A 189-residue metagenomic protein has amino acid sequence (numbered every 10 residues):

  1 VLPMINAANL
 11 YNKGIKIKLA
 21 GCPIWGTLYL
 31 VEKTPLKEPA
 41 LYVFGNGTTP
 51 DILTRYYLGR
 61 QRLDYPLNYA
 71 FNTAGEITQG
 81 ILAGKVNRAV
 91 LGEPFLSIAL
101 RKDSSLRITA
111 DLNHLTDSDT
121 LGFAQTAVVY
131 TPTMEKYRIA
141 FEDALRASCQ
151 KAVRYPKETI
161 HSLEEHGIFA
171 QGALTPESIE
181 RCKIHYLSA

Functional and structural regions predicted by a protein language model:
V1-F71, G80, N87-E93, S105-L112: Short, glycine-/small- and polar/acidic-enriched structural segments that line small-molecule recognition paths
N6, P66, A70, G75-L163: Pocket-lining segment of extracytoplasmic ligand-binding domains
L10, L28, A99, D117-S118 (+1 more regions): Short secondary-structure boundary/hinge segments and terminal tails
G14, G84, S148, H166-G167 (+1 more regions): Alpha-helix boundary/capping residues
G14, I24, T73, S178 (+1 more regions): Short loop/turn positions at the edges of beta-strands in beta-sheet-rich folds
L41, V129, F169-A173: Juxtamembrane/interfacial segments around transmembrane helices
L100-R101, E158-A189: An extracytoplasmic/periplasmic, membrane-proximal ligand-sensing/linker region
